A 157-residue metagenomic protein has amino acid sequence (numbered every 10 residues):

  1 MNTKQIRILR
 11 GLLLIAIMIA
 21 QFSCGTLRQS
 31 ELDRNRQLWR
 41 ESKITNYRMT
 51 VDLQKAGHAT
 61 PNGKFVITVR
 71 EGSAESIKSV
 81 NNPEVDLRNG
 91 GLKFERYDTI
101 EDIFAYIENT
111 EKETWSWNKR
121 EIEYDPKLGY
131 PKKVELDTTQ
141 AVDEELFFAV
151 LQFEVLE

Functional and structural regions predicted by a protein language model:
N2-L12: Bacterial N-terminal signal peptides that target proteins for export
Q21-S23: C-terminal motif of bacterial Sec signal peptides marking the signal peptidase cleavage site
G25-L27: Bacterial signal peptide processing site
R40, T68-E75, D125-L128: A short, structured loop/turn motif at beta-sheet edges
E41-Q54: A short, Trp-centered hydrophobic/proline-enriched beta-strand micro-motif
L53-R70, S76-K78: Short, surface-exposed binding/anchoring microloops in extracellular/periplasmic proteins
E71-W117: Mature extracytoplasmic domains of secretory-pathway proteins
Y97, E101, E113-E157: Non-transmembrane domains of secretory- and envelope-associated proteins
